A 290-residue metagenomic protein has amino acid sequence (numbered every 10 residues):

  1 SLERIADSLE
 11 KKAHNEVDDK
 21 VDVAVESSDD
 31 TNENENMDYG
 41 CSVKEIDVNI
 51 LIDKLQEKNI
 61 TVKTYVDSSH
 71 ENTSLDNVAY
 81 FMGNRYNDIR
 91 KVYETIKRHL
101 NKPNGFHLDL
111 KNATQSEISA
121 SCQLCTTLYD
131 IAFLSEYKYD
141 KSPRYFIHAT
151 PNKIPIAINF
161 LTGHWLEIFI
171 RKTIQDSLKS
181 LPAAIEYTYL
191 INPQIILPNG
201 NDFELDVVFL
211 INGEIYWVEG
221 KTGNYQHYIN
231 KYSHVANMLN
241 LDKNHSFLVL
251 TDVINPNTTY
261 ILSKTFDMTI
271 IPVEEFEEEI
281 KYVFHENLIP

Functional and structural regions predicted by a protein language model:
S1-D19: Extended alpha-helical segments
K20-P290: Intrinsically disordered, low-complexity Ser/Thr/Pro/Gly-rich regulatory segments
